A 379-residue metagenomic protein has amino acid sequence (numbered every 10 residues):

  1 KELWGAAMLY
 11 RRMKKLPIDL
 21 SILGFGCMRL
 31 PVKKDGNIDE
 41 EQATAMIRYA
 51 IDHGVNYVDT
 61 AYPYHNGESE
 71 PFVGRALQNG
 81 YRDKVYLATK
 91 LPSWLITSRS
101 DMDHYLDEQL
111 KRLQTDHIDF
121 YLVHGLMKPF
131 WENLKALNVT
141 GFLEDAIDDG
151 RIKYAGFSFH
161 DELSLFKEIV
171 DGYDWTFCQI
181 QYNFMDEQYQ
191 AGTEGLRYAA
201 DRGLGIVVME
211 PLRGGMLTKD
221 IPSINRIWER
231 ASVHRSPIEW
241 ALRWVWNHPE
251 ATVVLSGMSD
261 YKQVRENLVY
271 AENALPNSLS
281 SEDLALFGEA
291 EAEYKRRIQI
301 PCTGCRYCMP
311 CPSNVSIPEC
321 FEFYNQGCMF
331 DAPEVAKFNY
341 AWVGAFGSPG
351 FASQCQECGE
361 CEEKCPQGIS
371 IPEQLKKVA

Functional and structural regions predicted by a protein language model:
L3-V85: N-terminal binding-site loop/beta-alpha segment at the start of enzyme catalytic domains that lines or forms
M13, F25, A43, A50 (+13 more regions): Conserved, mostly hydrophobic/aromatic
K34, W94-L212, K219-R226, S232-V233 (+1 more regions): Glycine/proline-rich, positively charged, aromatic-decorated active-site loop/lid region on the catalytic face
Y49, H53, R112-L113, Y173 (+1 more regions): Structural motif
I51, N56, R75, E194-A379: Structured C-terminal cap/extension of enzyme domains
Y57-P63, K153-F157, Q179-I180, V253-L255 (+1 more regions): Short catalytic-loop micro-motif centered on adjacent basic/acidic residues
Y64, N79-R99, H124: Structural motif corresponding to the early beta-alpha repeats
E70-T89, G141-G150, D201: Alpha-helix-loop-beta-strand connector modules within alpha/beta enzyme cores
